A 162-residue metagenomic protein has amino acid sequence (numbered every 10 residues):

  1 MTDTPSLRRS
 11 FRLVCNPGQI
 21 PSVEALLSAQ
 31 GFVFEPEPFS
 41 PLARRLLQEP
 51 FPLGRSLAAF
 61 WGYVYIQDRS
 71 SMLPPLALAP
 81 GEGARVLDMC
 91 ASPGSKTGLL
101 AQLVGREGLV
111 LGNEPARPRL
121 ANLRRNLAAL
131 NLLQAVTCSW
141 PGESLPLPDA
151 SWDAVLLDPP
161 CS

Functional and structural regions predicted by a protein language model:
M1-S162: S-adenosylmethionine
